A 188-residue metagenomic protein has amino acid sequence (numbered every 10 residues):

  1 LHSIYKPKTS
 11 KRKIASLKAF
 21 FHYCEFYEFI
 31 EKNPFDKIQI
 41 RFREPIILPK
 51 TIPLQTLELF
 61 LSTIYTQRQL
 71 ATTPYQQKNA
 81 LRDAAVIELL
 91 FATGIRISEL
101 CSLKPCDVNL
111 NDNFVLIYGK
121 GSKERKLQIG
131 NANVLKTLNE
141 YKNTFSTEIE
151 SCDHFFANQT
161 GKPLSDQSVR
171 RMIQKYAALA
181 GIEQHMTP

Functional and structural regions predicted by a protein language model:
L1-P188: Conserved catalytic core of the tyrosine transesterase superfamily
